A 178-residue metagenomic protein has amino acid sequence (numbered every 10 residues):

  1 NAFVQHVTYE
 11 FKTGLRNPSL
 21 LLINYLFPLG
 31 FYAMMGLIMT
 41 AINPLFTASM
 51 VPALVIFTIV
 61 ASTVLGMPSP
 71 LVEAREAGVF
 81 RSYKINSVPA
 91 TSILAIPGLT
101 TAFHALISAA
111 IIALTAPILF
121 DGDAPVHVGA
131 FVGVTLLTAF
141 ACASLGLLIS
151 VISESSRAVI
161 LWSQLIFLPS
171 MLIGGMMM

Functional and structural regions predicted by a protein language model:
N1-V7: Short, membrane-interfacial amphipathic segments enriched in basic
T13-A41, A48-G66, L106-S108, Q164-L172: Hydrophobic alpha-helical transmembrane segments of multi-pass membrane transport/permease proteins
G14, V64-V88: Transmembrane helix boundary and interhelical loop/hinge segments in multi-pass membrane proteins
L22, L26, V55, V79 (+1 more regions): Short hydrophobic alpha-helical segments within the ABC transporter permease transmembrane module
A33, S62, G66, A74-R75 (+4 more regions): Transmembrane alpha-helix boundary/anchor motif
M35-N43, P68, A116-A124, S153-E154 (+1 more regions): Short helix-capping/hinge motifs at transmembrane helix termini and TM-loop junctions
V55, M67, V132-L136: Hydrophobic alpha-helical transmembrane segments of multi-pass membrane proteins
A90-S170, G174: Alpha-helical transmembrane segments and their short interhelical loops
